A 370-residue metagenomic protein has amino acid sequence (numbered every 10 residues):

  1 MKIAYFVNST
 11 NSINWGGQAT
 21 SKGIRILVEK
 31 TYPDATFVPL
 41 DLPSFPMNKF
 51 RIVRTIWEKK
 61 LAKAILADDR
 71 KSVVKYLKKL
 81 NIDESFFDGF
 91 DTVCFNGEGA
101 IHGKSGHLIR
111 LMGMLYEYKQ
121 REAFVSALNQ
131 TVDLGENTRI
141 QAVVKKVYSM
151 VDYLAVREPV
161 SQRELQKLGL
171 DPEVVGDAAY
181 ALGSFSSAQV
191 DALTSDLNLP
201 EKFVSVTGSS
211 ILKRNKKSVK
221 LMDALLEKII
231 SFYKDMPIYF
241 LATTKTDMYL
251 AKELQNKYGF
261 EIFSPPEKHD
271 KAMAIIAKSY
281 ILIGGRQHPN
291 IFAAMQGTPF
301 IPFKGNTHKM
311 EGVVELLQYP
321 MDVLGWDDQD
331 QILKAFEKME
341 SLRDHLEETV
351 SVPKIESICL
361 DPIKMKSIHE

Functional and structural regions predicted by a protein language model:
M1-E370: Active-site anion-handling motifs in enzyme catalytic cores
